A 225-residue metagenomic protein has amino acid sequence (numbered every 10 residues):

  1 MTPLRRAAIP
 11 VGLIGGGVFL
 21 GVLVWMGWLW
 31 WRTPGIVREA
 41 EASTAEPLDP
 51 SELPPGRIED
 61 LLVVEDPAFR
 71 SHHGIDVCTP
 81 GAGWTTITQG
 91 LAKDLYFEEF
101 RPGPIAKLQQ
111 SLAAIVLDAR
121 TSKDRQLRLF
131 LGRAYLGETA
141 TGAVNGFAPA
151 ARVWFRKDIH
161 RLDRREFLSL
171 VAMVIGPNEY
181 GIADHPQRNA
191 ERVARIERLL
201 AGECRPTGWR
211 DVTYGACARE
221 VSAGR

Functional and structural regions predicted by a protein language model:
M1-R225: Juxtamembrane regions of bacterial inner-membrane/periplasmic proteins, predominantly the peptidoglycan biogenesis
